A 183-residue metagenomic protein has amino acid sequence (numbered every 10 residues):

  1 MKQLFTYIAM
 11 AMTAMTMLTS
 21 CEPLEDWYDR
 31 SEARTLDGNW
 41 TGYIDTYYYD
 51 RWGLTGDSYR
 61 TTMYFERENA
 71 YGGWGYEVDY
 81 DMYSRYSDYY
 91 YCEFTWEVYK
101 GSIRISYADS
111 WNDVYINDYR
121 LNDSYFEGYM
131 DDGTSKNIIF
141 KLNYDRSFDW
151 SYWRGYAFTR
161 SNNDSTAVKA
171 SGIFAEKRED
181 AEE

Functional and structural regions predicted by a protein language model:
M1-I8: Bacterial N-terminal signal peptides that target proteins for export
Q3, M15-Y43, S161: Bacterial Sec-dependent N-terminal signal peptides
A11-M12: Repetitive helical segments and hydrophobic/amphipathic motifs
E32-S58, F94: Tryptophan-anchored aromatic micro-motifs
R34-T41, A70-G75, Y99-I105, L121-E127: Short, hydrophobic/aromatic-rich segments at coil-to-beta transitions
T41-Y48, W74-D81, A108, D131-G133: Generic short beta-strand segments
W52-R104: N-terminal glycine/threonine-rich, aromatic-flanked beta-hairpin/loop signature
G101-E183: Beta-sheet ligand-binding and adhesion/scaffold domains
